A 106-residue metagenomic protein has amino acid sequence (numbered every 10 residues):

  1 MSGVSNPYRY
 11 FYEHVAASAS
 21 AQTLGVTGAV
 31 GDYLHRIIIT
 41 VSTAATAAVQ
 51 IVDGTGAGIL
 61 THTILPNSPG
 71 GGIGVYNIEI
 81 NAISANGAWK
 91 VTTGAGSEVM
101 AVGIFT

Functional and structural regions predicted by a protein language model:
M1-D32, A85, T92-T106: C-terminal interaction-tip segments
E13-H14, I59-P69: Solvent-exposed serine/threonine-rich low-complexity stretches and specific carbohydrate-binding patches
A19-A21, G31, T46, N67-I73: Glycine-centered loop/turn motifs
G28, I38-T43, D53, I64-N67 (+1 more regions): Non-cytosolic beta-sheet module surface loops
H35: Carbohydrate-binding surface patches
T43-H62, M100-V102: Short, surface-exposed beta-strand/strand-loop-strand elements in extracellular ectodomains
N67-G87, V102-I104: Beta-sandwich interaction modules
